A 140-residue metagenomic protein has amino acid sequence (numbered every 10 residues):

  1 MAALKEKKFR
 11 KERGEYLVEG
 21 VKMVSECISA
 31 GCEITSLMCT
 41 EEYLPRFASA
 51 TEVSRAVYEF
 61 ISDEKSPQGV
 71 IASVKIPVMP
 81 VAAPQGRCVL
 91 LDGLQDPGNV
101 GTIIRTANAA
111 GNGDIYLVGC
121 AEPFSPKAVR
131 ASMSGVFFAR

Functional and structural regions predicted by a protein language model:
M1-E41, C120-P123: Boundary-proximal intrinsically disordered activation/regulatory segments immediately upstream of a helical core
E12-E15, E33-S36, F47-S49, G113-I115 (+1 more regions): Short active-site oxyanion
L17, M38, I71-S73, V89-L90 (+1 more regions): Structural motif
G20, A72, V129: A residue-level signal for conserved active-site and pocket-lining positions in enzyme catalytic cores
S29, V81-R140: RNA substrate-binding interface of SAM-dependent RNA methyltransferases
E42-F47, S125: Short, charged/polar "capping" segments at the starts of alpha-helices and the immediately preceding loops
R46-Y58, G86: Active-site regions of enzymes building and remodeling cell-envelope glycoconjugates
K65, V70, V74-A83: Acidic/glycine-rich phosphate/pyrophosphate-binding loops and surrounding catalytic core that coordinate Mg2+
